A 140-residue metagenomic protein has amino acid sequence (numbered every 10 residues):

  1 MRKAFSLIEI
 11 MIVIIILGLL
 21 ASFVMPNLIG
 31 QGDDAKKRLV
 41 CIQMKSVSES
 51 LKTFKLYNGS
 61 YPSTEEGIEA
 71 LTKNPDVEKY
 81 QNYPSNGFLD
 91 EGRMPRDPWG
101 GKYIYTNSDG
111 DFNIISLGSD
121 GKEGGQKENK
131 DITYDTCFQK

Functional and structural regions predicted by a protein language model:
R2-L28: N-terminal single-pass transmembrane signal-anchor helix
S22, G30-D34, Y80: Short, flexible, glycine-rich and Lys/Arg-enriched loop motifs at helix boundaries that contact anionic partners
M25, G30, E66, K73: Phosphate-coordinating loops and pocket residues in cytosolic domains that bind phosphorylated ligands
N27-S46: Aliphatic-rich helix starts adjacent to a transmembrane/signal segment
K37-R38, E49-K52, N58, E65 (+3 more regions): Short, surface-exposed interaction loops/tails
T72, D76-Y83: Non-catalytic regulatory appendages
